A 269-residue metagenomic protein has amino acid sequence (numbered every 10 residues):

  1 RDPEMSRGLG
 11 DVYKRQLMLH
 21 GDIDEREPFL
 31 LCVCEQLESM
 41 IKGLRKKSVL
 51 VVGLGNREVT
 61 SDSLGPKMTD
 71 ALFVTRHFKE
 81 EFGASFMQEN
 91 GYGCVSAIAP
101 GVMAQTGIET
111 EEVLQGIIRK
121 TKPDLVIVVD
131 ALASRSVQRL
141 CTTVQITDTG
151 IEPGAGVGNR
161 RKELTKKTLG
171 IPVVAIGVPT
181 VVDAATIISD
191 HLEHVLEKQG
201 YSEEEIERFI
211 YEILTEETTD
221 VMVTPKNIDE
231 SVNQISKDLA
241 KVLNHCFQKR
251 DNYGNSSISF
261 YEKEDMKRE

Functional and structural regions predicted by a protein language model:
D2-Y13: Single conserved hydrophobic/aromatic residue that forms the stacking wall/gate of nucleotide- or nucleobase-binding
R15-L17, S48-V59, A97-G101: Short glycine-rich or small-residue beta-strand-to-loop segments that form or flank ligand, phosphate, metal/Fe-S
D24, P28, C32, S63 (+4 more regions): Conserved active-site and cofactor/substrate-binding residues in soluble primary-metabolism enzymes
R26-R45, L72-T75: Active-site cofactor/substrate anionic-group-binding motifs, chiefly glycine- and Lys/Arg-rich phosphate-binding loops
G53-D62, A104, A131-R135: Gly/Ser/Thr-rich loops at beta-strand to alpha-helix junctions that form or flank small-molecule/cofactor-binding
N56-G93, A97: Glycine-rich phosphate/diphosphate-binding loop of Rossmann-like nucleotide-binding domains
Q88-I117, K122: A structural-propensity feature for long, helix-poor, extended segments
I98-A99, V128-R268: A structural signal for small-residue-enriched, beta-sheet-centric alpha/beta enzyme cores and oligomeric scaffold folds
